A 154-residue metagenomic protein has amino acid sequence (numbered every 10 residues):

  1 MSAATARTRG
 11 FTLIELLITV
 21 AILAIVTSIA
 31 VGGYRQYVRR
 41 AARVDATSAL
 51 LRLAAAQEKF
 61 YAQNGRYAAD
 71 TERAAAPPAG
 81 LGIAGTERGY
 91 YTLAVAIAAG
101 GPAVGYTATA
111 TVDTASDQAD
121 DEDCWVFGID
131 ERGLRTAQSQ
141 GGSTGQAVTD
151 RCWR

Functional and structural regions predicted by a protein language model:
S2-Y37: N-terminal single-pass transmembrane signal-anchor helix
T8, Y37-V44, S48, G101 (+1 more regions): Residues at secondary-structure transition points
L13-L16, Q57, A110: Conserved hydrophobic beta-strand within the GNAT/NAT acetyltransferase core sheet that lines the active-site cleft
L23-T27, A49-L51, Q57, G80-L81 (+1 more regions): Alpha-helical interaction segments
G33, A49-R52, Q57-F60, D113 (+2 more regions): Short alpha-helical scaffold segments that flank and stabilize functional sites
V38-R66: Membrane-proximal N-terminal amphipathic helix
A62-R154: Periplasmic/extracellular, small/polar-rich flexible segments of pilin-like filament-forming proteins
